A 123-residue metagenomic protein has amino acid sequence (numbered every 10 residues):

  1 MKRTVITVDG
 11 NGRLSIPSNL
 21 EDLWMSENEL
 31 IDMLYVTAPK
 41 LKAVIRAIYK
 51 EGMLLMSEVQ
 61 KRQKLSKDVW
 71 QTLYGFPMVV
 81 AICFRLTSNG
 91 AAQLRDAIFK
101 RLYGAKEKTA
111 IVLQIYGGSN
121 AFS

Functional and structural regions predicted by a protein language model:
M1-E29, M33, Q63-S123: Positively charged, aromatic-accented nucleic-acid-binding surfaces
P39, A43: Key DNA-contact positions within bacterial/archaeal DNA-binding proteins
I45, Y49: DNA major-groove recognition helix of helix-turn-helix
M53-K67: Short Lys/Arg-enriched helix C-cap and helix-to-coil transition segments that create basic nucleic-acid-contact patches
